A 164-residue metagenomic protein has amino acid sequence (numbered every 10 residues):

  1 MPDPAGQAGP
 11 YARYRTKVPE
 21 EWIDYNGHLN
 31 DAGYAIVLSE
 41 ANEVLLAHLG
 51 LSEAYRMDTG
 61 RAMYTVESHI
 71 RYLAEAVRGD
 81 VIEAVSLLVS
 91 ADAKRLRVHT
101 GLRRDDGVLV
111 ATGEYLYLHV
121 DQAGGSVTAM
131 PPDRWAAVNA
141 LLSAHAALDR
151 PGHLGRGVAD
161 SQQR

Functional and structural regions predicted by a protein language model:
M1-Y14, A47, Y72, V77-V81 (+1 more regions): HotDog/MaoC-like acyl-thioester-processing domains
E20-I23: Amphipathic, hydrophobic secondary-structure cores in small proteins
G33-M57: Active-site helix/loop of acyl-thioester processing domains in fatty-acid/polyketide metabolism, spanning hotdog-fold
G50-R61, L154-V158: Short secondary-structure junction/hinge motifs that connect adjacent elements
G60-R78: Small beta-barrel nucleic-acid-binding modules, principally OB-folds
